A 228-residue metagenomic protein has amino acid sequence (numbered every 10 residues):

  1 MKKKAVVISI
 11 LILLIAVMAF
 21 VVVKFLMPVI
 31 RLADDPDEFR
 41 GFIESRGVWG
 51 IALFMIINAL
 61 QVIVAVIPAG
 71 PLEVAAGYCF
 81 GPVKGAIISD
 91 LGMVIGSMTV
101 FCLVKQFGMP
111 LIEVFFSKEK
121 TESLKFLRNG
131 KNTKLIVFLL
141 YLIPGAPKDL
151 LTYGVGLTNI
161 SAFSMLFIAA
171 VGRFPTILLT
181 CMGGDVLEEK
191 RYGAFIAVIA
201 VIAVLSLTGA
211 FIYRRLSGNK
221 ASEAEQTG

Functional and structural regions predicted by a protein language model:
K2-S9, F20-M55, V94-L150, L157-I160 (+2 more regions): Membrane-interfacial helix-loop-helix
I10-A19, A200-V204: Core hydrophobic alpha-helical membrane-spanning segments
N58-K84, G145-T152, F163, R173-L179: Transmembrane helix boundary and interhelical junction motifs in multipass membrane proteins
N58-V62, V66, D90-V94, V137 (+3 more regions): Small-residue faces within membrane-embedded alpha-helices
A69-L72, V155, A200-I202, R214-L216: Short, charged low-complexity intrinsically disordered segments located at boundaries of structured domains
C79-V114, A162-S206: A small-residue-rich subset of transmembrane alpha-helices
